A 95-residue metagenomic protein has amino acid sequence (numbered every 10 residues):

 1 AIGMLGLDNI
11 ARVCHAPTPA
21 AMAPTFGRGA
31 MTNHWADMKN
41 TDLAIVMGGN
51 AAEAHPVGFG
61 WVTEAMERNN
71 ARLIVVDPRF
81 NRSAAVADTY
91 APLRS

Functional and structural regions predicted by a protein language model:
A1-S95: Catalytic alpha/large subunits of respiratory electron-transfer oxidoreductases, centered on bis-MGD molybdoenzymes
